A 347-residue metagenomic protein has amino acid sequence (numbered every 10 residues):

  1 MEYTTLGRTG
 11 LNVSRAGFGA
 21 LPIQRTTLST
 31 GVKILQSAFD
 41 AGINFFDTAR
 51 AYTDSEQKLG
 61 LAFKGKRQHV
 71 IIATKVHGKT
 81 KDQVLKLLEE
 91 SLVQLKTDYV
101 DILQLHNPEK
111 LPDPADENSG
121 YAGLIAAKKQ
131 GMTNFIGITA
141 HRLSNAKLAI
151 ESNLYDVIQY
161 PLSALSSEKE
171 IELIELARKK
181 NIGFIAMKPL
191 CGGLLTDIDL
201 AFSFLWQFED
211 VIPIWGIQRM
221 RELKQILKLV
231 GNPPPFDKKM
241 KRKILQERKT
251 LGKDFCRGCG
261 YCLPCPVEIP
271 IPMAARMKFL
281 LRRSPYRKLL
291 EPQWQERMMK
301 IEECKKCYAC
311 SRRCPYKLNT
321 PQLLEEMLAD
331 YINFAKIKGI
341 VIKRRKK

Functional and structural regions predicted by a protein language model:
M1-V70: N-terminal binding-site loop/beta-alpha segment at the start of enzyme catalytic domains that lines or forms
Y3, L35, E56, G60 (+7 more regions): Generic structural signal for well-ordered alpha-helices, preferentially at hydrophobic/aromatic core positions
L6, F18, F46, L59 (+11 more regions): Conserved, mostly hydrophobic/aromatic
G19-S29, A73-Q83, E109-L111: Active-site mouth loops of central-metabolism enzymes
F39, I43-N44, E172-A186, L190-K347: Structured C-terminal cap/extension of enzyme domains
N44-A49, A73-T74, N134-G137, V157-Y160 (+3 more regions): Short catalytic-loop micro-motif centered on adjacent basic/acidic residues
H69-I72, Y155-S163, P234-M240: Short hydrophobic/aromatic-enriched beta-strand-loop microsegments
K79-G193: Glycine/proline-rich, positively charged, aromatic-decorated active-site loop/lid region on the catalytic face
